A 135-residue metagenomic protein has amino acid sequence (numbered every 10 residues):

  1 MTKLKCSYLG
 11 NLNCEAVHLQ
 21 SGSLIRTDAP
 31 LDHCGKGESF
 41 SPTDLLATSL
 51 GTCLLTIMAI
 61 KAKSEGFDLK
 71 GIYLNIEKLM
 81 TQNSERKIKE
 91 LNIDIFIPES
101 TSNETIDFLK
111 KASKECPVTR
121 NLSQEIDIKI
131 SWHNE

Functional and structural regions predicted by a protein language model:
M1-T48, A59-E135: Extended beta-strand/beta-hairpin segments
C53-L54: Alpha-helical metal-binding/catalytic segments enriched in His/Glu/Asp
